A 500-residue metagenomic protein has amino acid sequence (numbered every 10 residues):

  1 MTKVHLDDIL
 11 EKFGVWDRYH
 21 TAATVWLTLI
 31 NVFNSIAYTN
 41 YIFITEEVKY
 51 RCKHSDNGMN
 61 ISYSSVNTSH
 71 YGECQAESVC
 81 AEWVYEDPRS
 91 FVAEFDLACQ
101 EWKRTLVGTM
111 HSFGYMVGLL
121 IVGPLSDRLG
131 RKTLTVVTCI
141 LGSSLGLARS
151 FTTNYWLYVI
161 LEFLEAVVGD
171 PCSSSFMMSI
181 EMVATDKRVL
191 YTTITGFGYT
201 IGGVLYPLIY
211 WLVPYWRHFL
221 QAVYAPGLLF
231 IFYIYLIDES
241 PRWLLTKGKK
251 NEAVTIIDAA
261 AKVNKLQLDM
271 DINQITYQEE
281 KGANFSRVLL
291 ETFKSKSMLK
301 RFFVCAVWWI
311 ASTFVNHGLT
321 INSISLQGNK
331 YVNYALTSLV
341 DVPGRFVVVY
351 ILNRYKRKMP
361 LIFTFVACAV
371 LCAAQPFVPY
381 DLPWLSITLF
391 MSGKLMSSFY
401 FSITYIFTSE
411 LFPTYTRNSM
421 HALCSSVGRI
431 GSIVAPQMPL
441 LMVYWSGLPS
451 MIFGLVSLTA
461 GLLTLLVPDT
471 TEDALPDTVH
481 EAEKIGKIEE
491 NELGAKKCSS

Functional and structural regions predicted by a protein language model:
K3-T21, T68-K103, K262-L326, Y331 (+1 more regions): Flexible cytoplasmic loops linking transmembrane helices in multi-pass membrane transporters
H20-N40, I160-L164, M298-L319, M391-M396: Pair of pore-lining "gating" transmembrane helices in MFS-fold secondary transporters
I30-Y38, F113-G118, V168-M177, V183-I237 (+4 more regions): Glycine-rich segments within core transmembrane alpha-helices of 12-TM secondary carriers
S35, E162, G196, W309-S312 (+1 more regions): C-terminal transmembrane bundle
E46-E77, L190, V213-E280, G454-E492: Central mid-sequence intracellular linker of multi-pass
R128-T138, V189-L190, L299, N353-V366: Cytoplasmic membrane-interface "Motif A"-like loop-to-helix N-cap segments of 12-TM Major Facilitator Superfamily
G130, F151-W156, V168, V213 (+1 more regions): Helix-breaking motifs and short loop linkers at transmembrane-helix boundaries and internal kinks in secondary membrane
T133-A148, W156, P360-A374: Structural signature of the two symmetry-related core transmembrane helices
